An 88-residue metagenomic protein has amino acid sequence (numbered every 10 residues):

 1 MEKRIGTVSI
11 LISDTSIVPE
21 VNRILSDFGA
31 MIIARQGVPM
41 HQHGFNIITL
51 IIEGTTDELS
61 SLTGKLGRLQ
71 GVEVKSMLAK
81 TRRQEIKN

Functional and structural regions predicted by a protein language model:
M1-N88: Long, contiguous binding/interaction regions
